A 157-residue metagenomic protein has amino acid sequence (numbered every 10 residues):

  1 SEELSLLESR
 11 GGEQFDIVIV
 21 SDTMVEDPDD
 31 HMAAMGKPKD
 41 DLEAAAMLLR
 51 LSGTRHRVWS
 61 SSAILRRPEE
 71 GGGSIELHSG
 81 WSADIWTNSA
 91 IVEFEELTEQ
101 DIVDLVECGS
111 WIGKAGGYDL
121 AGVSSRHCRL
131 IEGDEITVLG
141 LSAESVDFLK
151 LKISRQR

Functional and structural regions predicted by a protein language model:
S1-R157: Anionic-ligand binding patches
